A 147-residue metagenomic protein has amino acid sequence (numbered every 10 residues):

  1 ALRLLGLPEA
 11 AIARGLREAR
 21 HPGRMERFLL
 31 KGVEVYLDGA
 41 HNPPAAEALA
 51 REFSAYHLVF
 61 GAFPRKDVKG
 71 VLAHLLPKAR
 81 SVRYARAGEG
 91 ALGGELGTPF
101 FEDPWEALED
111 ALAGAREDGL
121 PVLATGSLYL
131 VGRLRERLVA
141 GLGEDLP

Functional and structural regions predicted by a protein language model:
A1-S81: Nucleotide phosphate-binding/pyrophosphate-handling subdomain across enzymes that bind or process nucleotide phosphates
R3, E34-V35, D67-L123: C-terminal helical cap/extension that packs against the catalytic core of soluble nucleotide-cofactor enzymes
L7, L16, R20-G23, H74 (+2 more regions): Flexible, gly/pro- and Lys/Arg-enriched active-site loops
F53, A115, L138-L142: Active-site catalytic pocket residues across diverse enzymes, especially alpha/beta-hydrolases
S127: Active-site-proximal loop/hinge segments that shape catalytic or ion-binding/gating pockets
L130-G132: Short, active-site-adjacent cap segments at secondary-structure transitions
